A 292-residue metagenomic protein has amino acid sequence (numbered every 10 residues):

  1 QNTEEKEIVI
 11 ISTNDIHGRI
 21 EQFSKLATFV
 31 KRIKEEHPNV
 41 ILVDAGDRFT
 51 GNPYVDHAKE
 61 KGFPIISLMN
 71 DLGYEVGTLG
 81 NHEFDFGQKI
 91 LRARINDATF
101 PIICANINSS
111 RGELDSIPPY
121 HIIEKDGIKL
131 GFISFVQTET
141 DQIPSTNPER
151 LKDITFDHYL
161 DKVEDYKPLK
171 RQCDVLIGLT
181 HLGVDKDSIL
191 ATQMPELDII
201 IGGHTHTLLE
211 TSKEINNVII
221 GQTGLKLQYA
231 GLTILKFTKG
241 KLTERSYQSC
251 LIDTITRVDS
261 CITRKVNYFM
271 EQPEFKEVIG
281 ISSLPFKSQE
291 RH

Functional and structural regions predicted by a protein language model:
N2-V258: Acidic, metal/ion-coordinating pockets
K236-H292: A short C-terminal boundary segment appended to hydrolase-like catalytic domains
